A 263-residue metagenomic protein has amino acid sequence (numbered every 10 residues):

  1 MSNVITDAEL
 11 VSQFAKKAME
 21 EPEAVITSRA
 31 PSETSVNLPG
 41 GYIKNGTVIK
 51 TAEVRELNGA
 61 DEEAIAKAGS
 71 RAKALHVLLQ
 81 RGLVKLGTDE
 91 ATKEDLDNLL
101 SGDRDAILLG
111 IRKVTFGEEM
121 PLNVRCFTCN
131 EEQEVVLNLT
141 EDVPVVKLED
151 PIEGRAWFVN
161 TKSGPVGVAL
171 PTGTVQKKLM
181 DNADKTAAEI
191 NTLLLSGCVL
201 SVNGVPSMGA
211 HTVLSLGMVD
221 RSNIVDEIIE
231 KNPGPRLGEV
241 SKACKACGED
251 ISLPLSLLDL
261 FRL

Functional and structural regions predicted by a protein language model:
S2-L263: Short, surface-exposed, charged amphipathic helix/loop patches that serve as local interaction elements
